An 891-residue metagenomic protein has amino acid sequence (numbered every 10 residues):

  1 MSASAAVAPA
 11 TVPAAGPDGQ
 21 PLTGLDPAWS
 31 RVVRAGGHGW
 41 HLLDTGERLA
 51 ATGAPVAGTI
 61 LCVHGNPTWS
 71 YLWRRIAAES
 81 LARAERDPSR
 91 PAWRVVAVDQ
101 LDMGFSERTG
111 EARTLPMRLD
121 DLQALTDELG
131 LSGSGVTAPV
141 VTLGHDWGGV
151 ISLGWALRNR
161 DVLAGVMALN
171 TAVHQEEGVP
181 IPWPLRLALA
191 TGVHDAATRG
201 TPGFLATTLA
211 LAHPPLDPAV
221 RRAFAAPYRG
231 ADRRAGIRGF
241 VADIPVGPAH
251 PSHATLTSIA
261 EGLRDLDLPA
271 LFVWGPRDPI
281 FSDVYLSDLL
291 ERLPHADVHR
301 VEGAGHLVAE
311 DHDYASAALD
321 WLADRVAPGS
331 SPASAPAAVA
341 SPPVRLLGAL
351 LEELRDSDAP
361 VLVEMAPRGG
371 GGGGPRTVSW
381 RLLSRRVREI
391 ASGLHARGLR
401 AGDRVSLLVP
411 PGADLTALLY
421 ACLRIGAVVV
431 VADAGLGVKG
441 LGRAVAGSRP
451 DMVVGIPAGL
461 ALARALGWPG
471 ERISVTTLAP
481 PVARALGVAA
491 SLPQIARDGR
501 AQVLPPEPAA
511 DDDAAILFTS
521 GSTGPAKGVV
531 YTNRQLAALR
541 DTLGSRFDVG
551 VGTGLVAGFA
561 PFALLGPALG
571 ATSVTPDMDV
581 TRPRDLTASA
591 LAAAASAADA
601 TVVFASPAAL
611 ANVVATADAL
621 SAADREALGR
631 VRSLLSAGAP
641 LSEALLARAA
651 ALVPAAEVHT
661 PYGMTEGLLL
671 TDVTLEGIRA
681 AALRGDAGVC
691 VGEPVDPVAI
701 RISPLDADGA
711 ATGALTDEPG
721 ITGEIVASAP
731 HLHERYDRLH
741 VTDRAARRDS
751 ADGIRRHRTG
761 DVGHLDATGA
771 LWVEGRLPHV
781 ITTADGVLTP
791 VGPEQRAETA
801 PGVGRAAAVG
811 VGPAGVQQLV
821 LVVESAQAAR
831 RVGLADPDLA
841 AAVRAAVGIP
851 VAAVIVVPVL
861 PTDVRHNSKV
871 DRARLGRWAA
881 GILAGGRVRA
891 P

Functional and structural regions predicted by a protein language model:
G39-D44, V361-G398, D403, P410-G412 (+2 more regions): Conserved AMP-binding/adenylate-forming core of the ANL superfamily
P360, P493-F518, P525, V549-T553: Conserved pre-ATP/AMP-binding loop-to-beta segment of ANL
T377-R381, E507-P508, A514-D541, T572: Conserved AMP-binding A3 loop
L423, A427-V428, A537-G554, A560-V602: Conserved AMP-binding/adenylation subdomain of ANL enzymes
V428-P493, L821, S825-Q827: Structural core segment of the AMP-binding/adenylate-forming
G487-Q494, V602, D618-D686: Gly/Ser/Thr-rich phosphate-binding loop
L715-A784: Conserved ATP-binding/catalytic segment of the ANL
A807-V809, V820-L821, A840-P891: Conserved C-terminal "lid"/linker of ANL adenylate-forming enzymes
